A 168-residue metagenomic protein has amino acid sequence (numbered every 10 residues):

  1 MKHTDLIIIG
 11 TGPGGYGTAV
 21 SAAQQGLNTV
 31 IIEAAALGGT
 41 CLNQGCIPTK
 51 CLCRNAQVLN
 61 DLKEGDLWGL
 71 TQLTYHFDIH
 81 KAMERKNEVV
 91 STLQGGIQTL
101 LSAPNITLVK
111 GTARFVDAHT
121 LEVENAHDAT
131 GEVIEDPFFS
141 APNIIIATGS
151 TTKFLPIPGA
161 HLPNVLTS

Functional and structural regions predicted by a protein language model:
M1-G14: Beta1/beta-strand and adjacent pyrophosphate-binding region of the FAD-binding site in flavoprotein oxidoreductases
K2-H3, V20-L27, I32-S168: Glycine-rich flavin
